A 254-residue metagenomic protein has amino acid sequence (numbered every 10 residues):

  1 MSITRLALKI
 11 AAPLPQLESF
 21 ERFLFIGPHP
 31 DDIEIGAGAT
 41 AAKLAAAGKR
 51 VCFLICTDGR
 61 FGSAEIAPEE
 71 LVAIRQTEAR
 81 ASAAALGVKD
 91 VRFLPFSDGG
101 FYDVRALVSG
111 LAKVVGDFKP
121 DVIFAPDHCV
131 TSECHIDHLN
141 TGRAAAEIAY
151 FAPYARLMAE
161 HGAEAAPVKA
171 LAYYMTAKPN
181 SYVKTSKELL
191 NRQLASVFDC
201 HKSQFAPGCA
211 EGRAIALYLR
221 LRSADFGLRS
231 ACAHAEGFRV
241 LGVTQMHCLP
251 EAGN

Functional and structural regions predicted by a protein language model:
M1-F118, R239, C248-E251: Active-site rim/loop-helix segments in enzyme catalytic domains that contact anionic ligands
S2-L24, Y102-N254: Metal-dependent de-N-acetylase/amidase catalytic core
